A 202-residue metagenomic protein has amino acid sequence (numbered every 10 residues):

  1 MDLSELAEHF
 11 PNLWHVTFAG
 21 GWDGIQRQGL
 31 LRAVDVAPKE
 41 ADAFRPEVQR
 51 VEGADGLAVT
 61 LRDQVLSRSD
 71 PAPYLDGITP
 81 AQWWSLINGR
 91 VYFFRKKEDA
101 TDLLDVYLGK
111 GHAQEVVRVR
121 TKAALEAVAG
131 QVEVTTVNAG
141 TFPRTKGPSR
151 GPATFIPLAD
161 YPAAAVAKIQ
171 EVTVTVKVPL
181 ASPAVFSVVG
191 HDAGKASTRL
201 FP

Functional and structural regions predicted by a protein language model:
D2-H9, G20-D23, K39-D76, A81-V91 (+1 more regions): Conserved NAD+-utilizing ADP-ribose enzyme module
N12: Short acidic-hydrophobic catalytic motif
Q28-A43: Intrinsically disordered, low-complexity polar/charged tails and linkers
